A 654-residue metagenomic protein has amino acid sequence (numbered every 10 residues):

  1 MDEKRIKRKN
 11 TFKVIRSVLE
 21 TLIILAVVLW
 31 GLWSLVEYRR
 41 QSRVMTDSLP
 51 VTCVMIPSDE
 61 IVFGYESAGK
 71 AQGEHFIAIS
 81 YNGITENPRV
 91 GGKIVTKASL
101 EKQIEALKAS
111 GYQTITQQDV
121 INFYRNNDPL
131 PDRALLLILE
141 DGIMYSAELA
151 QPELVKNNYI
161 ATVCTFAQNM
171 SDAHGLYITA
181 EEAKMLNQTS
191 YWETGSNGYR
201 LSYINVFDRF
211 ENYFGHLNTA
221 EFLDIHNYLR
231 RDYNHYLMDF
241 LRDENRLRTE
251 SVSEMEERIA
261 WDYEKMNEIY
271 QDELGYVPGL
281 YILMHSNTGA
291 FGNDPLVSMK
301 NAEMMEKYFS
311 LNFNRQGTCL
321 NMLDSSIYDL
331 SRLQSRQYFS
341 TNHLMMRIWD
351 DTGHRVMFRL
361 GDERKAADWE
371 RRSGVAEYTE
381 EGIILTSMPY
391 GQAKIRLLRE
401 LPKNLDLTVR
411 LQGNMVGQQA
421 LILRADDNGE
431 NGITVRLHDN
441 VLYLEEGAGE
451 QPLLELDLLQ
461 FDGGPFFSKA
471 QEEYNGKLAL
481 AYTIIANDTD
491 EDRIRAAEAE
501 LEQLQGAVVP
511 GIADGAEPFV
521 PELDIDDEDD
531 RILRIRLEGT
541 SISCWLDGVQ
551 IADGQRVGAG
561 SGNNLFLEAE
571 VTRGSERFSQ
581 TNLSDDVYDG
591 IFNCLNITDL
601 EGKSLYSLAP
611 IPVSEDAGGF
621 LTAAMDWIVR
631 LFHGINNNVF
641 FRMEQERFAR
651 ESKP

Functional and structural regions predicted by a protein language model:
M1-I15: N-terminal Lys/Arg-rich, disordered targeting/topogenic segments
L32-A134, Y328, R332-Q337, L533 (+1 more regions): N-terminal pre-catalytic segment of deacetylase/amide-hydrolase enzymes
N82-N87, G91, A134-L135, V155-T288 (+1 more regions): Metal-dependent polysaccharide deacetylase catalytic core of the NodB/CE4 family, i.e., the active-site-bearing domain
T165-F166, E221, E273-Y338: His/Asp/Glu-enriched short active-site or ligand-binding loop at hydrolase and phosphoryl-transfer sites
S340-L405, K603-P654: Low-complexity, Ser/Thr/Pro/Gly-rich disordered linker/stalk regions
T386-A499, F620, F640: Secretory/extracellular carbohydrate-interaction modules and structurally similar beta-sandwich "look-alikes"
V409-L411, N475-G515, P521-S561: Carbohydrate-binding surfaces in secreted/extracellular proteins
G554-E601: Flexible glycan-contacting loops in extracellular carbohydrate-active proteins
